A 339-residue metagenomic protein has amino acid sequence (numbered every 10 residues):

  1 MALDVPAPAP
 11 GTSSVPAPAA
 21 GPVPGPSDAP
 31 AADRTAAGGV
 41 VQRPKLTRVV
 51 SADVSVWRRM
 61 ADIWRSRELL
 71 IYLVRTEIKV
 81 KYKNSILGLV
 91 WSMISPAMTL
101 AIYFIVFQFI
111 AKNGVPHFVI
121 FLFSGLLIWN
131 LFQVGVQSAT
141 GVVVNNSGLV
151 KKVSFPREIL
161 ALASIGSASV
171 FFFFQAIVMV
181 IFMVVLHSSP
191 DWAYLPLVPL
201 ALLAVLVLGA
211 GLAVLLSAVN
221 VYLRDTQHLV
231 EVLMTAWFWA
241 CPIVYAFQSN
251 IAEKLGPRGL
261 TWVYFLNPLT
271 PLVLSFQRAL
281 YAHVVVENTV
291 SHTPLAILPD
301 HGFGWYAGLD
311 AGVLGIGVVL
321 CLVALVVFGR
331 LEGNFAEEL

Functional and structural regions predicted by a protein language model:
A2-L339: Hydrophobic transmembrane alpha-helices and immediately adjacent juxtamembrane helices of multi-pass inner-membrane
